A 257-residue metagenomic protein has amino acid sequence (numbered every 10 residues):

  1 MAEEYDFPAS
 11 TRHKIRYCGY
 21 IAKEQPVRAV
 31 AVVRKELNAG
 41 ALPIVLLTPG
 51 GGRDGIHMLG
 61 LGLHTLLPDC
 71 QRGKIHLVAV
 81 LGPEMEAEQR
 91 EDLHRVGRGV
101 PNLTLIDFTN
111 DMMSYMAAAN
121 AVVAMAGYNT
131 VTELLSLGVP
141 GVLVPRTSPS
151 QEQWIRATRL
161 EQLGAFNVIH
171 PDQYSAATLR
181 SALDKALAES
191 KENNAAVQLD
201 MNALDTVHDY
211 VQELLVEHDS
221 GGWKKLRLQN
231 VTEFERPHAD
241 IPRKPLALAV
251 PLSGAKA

Functional and structural regions predicted by a protein language model:
M1-E24: Active-site-proximal region of nucleotide-activated glycan assembly enzymes, centered on histidine/acidic-rich loops
A2-S10, Q89-G99, R156-L160: Short, aromatic/basic amphipathic alpha-helical patches
R16-G19, I106-D107, N167-Q173: Short acidic-hydrophobic, aromatic-tinged amphipathic segments that line or gate anion-handling sites
K23-A121, D172, R236-H238, R243-K244: Donor-nucleotide binding loops and adjacent catalytic segments primarily of GT-B fold Leloir glycosyltransferases
N110-I155: A donor-sugar binding/catalytic signature common to diverse glycosyltransferases and related nucleotide-sugar
S148-A182: Change "using UDP/GDP/dTDP sugars" to "using nucleotide sugars
S181-A257: C-terminal amphipathic helix plus adjacent low-complexity, charged tail appended to glycosyltransferase catalytic
